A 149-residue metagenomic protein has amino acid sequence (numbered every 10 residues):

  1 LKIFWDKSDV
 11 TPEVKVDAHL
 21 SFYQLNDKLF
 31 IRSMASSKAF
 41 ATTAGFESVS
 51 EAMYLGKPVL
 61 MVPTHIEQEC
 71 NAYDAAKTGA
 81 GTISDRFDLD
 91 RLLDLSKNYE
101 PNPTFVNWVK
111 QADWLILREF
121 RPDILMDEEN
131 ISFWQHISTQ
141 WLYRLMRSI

Functional and structural regions predicted by a protein language model:
L1, F40, G81, P101-F105: A general structural signal for well-ordered secondary-structure junctions
L1-A39: Donor-nucleotide binding loops and adjacent catalytic segments primarily of GT-B fold Leloir glycosyltransferases
W5, S36, V49-G56, S84-D85 (+3 more regions): Charged, elongated alpha-helical/coil segments that serve as electrostatic interaction surfaces for nucleic-acid
K15-H19, Y54, K77-T78: Short, well-ordered coil/turn elements that cap or connect secondary structure elements
D27-N71: A donor-sugar binding/catalytic signature common to diverse glycosyltransferases and related nucleotide-sugar
P58-P101: Nucleotide-sugar donor-binding patch of glycosyltransferase catalytic domains
D94-I149: C-terminal amphipathic helix plus adjacent low-complexity, charged tail appended to glycosyltransferase catalytic
